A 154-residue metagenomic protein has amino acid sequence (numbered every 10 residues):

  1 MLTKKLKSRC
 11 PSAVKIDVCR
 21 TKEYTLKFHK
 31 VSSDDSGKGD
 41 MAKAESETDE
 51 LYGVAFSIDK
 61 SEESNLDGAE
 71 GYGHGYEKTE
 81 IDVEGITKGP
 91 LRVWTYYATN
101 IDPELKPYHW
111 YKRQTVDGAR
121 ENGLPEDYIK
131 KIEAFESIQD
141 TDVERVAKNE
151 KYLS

Functional and structural regions predicted by a protein language model:
M1-S154: Glycine-aromatic micro-motifs
